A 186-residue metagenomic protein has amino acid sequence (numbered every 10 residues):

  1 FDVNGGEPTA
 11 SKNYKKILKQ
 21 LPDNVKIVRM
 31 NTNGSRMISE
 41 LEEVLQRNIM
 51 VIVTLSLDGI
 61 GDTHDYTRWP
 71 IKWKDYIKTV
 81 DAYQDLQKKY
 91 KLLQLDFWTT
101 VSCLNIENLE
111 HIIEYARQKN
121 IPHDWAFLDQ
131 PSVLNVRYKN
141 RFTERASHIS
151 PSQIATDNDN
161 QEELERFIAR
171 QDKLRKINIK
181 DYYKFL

Functional and structural regions predicted by a protein language model:
F1-S11, D23-I38, R47-K78, L93-C103 (+1 more regions): Core AdoMet radical
K15, E40-E43, Y66-R68, N108-I112 (+1 more regions): Short aromatic-enriched loop/helix-cap "lid" or pocket-rim segments at secondary-structure transitions that line
I17-P22, L45, I112-R117, R145-I149: Alpha-helix C-terminal capping segments
L18, L41-E42, I77-Q84, L109-E114: Generic structural signal for well-ordered alpha-helices, preferentially at hydrophobic/aromatic core positions
P22-D23, K88: Short conserved AdoMet
E43-M50, Q84-K88, R117: Acidic (Asp/Glu)-rich catalytic clusters
C103-K119: Catalytic cores of alpha/beta
R117-L186: C-terminal accessory regions of radical SAM enzymes
